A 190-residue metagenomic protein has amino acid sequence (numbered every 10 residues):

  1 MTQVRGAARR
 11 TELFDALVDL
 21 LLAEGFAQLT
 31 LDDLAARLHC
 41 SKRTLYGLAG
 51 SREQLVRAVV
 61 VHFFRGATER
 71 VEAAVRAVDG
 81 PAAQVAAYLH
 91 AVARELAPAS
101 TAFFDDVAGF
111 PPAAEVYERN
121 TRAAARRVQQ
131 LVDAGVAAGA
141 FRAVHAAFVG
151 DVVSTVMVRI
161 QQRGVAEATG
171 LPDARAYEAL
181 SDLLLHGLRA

Functional and structural regions predicted by a protein language model:
M1-E24, Q28-R37, E53-R57: Basic, helix-initiating cap at the start of DNA-binding domains
A7, T11, D15, D19 (+10 more regions): Generic detection of well-ordered alpha-helical segments
L21, T30-L31, K42, R52 (+3 more regions): Amphipathic alpha-helical segments enriched in hydrophobic/aromatic and basic residues that form the DNA-contacting
H39-A49: Short hydrophobic/aromatic patch on the recognition helix
A58, E69-P98, V149-V153, Y177: Hydrophobic alpha-helical connector segments
A82-A83, R119-N120, V136-S154, L171-R175 (+1 more regions): All-alpha amphipathic helical-bundle segments outside canonical DNA-binding/catalytic cores that form hydrophobic
A87, R94, A125-A138, Q162 (+1 more regions): C-terminal peripheral helix-coil segments that are non-catalytic and often amphipathic
H90-Q130, A137, A166: Short secondary-structure transition hinges
